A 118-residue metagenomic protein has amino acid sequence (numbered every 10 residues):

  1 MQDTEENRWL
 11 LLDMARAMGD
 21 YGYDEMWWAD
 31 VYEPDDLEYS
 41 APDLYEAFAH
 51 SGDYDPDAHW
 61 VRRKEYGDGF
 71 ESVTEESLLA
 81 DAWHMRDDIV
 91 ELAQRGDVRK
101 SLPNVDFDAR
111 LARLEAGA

Functional and structural regions predicted by a protein language model:
D3-D24: N-terminal acidic leader/helix
N7-L10, S77, F107: Intrinsically disordered, low-complexity repeat segments enriched in small/polar residues
G19-V105: Acidic, low-complexity, intrinsically disordered interaction modules
E115-A116: Short, charged, intrinsically disordered terminal tails
